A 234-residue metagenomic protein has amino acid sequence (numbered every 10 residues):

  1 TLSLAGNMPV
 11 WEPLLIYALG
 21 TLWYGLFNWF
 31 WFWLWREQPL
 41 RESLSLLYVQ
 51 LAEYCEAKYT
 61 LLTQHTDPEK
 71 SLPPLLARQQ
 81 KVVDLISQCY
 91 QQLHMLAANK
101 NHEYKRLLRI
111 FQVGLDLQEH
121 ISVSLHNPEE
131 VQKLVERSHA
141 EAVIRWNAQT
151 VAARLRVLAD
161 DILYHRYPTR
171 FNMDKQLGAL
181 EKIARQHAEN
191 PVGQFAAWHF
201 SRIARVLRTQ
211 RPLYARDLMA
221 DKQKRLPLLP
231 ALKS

Functional and structural regions predicted by a protein language model:
T1-W29: Pore- and pathway-forming membrane helices of multi-pass small-molecule/ion transporters and channels
W31-S234: Cytosolic regulatory and coupling regions of membrane transport/channel systems
